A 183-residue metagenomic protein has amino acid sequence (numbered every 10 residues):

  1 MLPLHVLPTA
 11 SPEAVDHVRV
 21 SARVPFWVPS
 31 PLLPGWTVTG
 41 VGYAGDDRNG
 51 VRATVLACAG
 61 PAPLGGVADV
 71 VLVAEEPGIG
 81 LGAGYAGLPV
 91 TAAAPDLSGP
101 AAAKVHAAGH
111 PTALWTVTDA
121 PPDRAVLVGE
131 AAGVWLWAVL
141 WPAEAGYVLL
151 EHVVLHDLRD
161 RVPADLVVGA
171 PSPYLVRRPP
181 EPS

Functional and structural regions predicted by a protein language model:
M1-S21: N-terminal cysteine/histidine-rich coordination modules
V20, P29-S30, A108: Intrinsically disordered, low-complexity regions enriched in Ser/Pro/Gly/Gln/His and often acidic
P25: Internal catalytic or translocation cores that form aromatic/hydrophobic pockets or channels for amphipathic metabolites
V28-T39: Proline-anchored loop/turn motifs at beta-strand termini and strand-loop-strand connectors
L33-P34, A62-G65, G129-W135: Short, solvent-exposed coil/turn segments at beta-strand boundaries
T37-A120: Short, solvent-exposed recognition patches
S98-S183: A short, solvent-exposed beta-edge/loop patch
